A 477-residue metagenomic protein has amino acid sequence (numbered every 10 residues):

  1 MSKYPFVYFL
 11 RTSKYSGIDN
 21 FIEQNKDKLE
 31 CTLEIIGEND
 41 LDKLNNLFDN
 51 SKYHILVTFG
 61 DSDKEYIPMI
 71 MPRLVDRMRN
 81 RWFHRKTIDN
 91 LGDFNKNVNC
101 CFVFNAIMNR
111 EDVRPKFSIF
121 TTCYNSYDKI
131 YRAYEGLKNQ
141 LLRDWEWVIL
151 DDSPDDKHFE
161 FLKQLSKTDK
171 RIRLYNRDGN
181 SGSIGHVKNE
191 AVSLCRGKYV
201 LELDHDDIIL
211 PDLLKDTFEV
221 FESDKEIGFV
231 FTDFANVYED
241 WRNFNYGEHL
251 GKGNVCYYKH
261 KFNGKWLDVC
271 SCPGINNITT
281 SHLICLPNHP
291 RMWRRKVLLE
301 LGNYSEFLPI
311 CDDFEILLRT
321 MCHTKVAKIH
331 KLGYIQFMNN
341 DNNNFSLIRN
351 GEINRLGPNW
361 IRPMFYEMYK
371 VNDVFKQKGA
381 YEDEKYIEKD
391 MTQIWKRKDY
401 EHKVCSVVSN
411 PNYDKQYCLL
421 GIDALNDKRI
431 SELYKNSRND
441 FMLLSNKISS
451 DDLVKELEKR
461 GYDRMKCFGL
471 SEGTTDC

Functional and structural regions predicted by a protein language model:
S2-V7, F83-G136: N-proximal low-complexity "stem/linker" segments adjacent to membrane-targeting elements
N25-L29, E135-D144: Short, acidic, metal-binding catalytic loop of nucleotide-sugar glycosyltransferases
D151-F161, G179-S181, D204: A conserved acidic beta->alpha catalytic loop
D178-C195: Glycine-rich, basic loop-to-helix element that forms the pyrophosphate-binding segment of sugar-nucleotide handling
V200: Short aromatic/hydrophobic "clamp" motif used to bind/position activated sugar donors
L214-H260: Conserved donor NDP-sugar-binding/catalytic core segment of glycosyltransferases
P309-I316: Acidic donor-binding loop at a coil-to-helix junction in glycosyltransferase catalytic cores that engages
L332-N340, F345-D383: Catalytic core of nucleotide-sugar-dependent glycosyltransferases
